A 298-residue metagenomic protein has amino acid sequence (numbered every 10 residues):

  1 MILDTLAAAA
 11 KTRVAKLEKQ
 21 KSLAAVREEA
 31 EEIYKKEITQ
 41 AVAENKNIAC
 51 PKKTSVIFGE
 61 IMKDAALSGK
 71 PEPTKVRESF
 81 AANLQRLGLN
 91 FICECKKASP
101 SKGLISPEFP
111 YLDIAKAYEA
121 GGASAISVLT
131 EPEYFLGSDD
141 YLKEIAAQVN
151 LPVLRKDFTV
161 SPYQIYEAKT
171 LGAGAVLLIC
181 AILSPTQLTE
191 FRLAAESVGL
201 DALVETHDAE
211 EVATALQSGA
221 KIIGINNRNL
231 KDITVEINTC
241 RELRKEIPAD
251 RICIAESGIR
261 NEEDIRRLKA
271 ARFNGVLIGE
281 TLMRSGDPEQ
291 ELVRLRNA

Functional and structural regions predicted by a protein language model:
I2-S106: An N-cap/entry alpha-helix motif that binds or orients negatively charged groups
N90-F91, A146-R155, A194-L203, I247-A255: Short beta-strand/loop segments at the ligand-binding rim of alpha/beta enzyme cores
C95-P110, L154-T159, L203-E205, A255: Active-site mouth loops of central-metabolism enzymes
F109-I126, E167-L171, D201, H207-I225: Alpha/beta enzyme core
G122, V149-L151, T170-V176, E196-L200 (+3 more regions): Glycine-enriched alpha-helix->loop->beta-strand junction motifs that scaffold or abut catalytic
I126-F135, P152-V160, G174-P185, L200-D208 (+1 more regions): Catalytic beta/alpha-barrel core
Y163-L171, E210-S218, R260-N274: Catalytic cores of alpha/beta
E246, R284-A298: C-terminal helical cap(s) of enzyme catalytic domains, especially alpha/beta-barrels
